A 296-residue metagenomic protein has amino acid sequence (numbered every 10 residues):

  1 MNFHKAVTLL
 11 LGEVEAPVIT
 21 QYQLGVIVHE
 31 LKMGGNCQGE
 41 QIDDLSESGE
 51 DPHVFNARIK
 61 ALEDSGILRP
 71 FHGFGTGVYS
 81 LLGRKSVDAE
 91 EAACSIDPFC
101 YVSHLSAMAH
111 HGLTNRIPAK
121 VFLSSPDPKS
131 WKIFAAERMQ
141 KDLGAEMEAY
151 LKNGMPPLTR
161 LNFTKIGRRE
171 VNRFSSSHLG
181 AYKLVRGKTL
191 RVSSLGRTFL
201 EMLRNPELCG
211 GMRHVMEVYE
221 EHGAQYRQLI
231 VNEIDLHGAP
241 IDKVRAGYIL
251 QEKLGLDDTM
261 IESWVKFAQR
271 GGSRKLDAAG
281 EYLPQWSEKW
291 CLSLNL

Functional and structural regions predicted by a protein language model:
M1-C100, K120, P126-P128, I133-F134 (+1 more regions): Short beta-edge/loop segments at beta->alpha junctions of small alpha/beta modules that act as binding/recognition
M33, E63, I67, A109-L113 (+1 more regions): Hydrophobic/aromatic-lined pockets within catalytic cores
P98-V102, L190-S193: Short, amphipathic alpha-helical segments
C100-I117: Leucine-rich, amphipathic alpha-helical/linker segments
L113-L296: Phosphate-handling catalytic interfaces
